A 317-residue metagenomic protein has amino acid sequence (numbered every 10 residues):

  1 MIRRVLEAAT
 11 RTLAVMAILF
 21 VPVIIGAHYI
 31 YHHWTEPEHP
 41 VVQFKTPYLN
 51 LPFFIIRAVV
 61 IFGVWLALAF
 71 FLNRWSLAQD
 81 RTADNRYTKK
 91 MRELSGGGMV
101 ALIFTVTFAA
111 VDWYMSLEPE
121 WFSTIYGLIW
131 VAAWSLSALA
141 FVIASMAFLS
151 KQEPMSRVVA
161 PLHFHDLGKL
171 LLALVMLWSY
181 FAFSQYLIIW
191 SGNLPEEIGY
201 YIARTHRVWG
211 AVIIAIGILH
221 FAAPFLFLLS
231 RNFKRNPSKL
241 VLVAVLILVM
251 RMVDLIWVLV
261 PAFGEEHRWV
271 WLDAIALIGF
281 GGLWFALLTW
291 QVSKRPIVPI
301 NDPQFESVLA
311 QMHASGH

Functional and structural regions predicted by a protein language model:
M1, S156-A160, E197-A203, L226-K239 (+1 more regions): Alpha-helical transmembrane segments
M1-Y31: Membrane helical hairpin/interfacial module
T12, M16-A17, R57-A58, F62-L66 (+7 more regions): Alpha-helical transmembrane spans of integral membrane proteins, capturing the lipid-embedded, hydrophobic core of TM
T12-I18, A138-L139, R251-L259: Juxtamembrane membrane-interface segments at transmembrane alpha-helix termini
L19-Y31, F181-I188, V253-V258: C-terminal TM-helix exit segments that contain a strictly Trp-centered aromatic cap at the helix terminus
Y29-L49, N73-M91, P154-L162, F280-H317: Extramembrane terminal tails and long inter-domain/linker segments of multi-pass membrane proteins
E38, L219-P224, S230-H317: TerminUS-proximal long segments
K45-I216, F305: Long, contiguous internal "core" modules enriched in hydrophobic/ aromatic residues
